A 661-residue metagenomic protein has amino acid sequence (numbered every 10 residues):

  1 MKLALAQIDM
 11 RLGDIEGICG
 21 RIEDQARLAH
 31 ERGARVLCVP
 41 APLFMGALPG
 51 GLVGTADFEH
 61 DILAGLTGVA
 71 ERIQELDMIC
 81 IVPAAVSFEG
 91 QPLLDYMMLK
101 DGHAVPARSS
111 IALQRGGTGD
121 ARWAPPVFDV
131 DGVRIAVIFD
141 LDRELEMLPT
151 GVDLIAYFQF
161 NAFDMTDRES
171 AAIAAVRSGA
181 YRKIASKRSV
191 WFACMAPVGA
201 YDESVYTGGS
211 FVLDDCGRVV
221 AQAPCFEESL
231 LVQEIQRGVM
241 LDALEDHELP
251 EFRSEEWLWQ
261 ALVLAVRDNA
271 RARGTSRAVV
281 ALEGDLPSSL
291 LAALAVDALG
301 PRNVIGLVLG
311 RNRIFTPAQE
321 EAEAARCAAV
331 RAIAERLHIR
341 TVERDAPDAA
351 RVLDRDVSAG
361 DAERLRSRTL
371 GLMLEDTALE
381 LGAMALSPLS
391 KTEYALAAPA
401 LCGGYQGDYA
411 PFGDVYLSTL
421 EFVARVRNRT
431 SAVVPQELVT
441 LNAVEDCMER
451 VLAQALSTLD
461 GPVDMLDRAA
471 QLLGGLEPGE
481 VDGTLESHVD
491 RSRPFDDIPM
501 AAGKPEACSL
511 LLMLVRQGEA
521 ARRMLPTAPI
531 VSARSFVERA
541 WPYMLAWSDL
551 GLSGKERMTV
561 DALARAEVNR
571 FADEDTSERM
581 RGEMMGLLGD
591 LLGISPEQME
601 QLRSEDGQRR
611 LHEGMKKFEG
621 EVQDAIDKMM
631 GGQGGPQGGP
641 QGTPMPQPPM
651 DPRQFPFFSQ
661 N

Functional and structural regions predicted by a protein language model:
M1-V36: N-terminal active-site segment of His-dependent metallophosphoesterases
I18, A29-G54, C80-I81, V152-F160 (+2 more regions): Active-site beta-strand/loop signature of hydrolases that rely on acidic residues for catalysis
A26-R27, V36, F44, L52-T118: Hydrophobic or amphipathic alpha-helical targeting/insertion segments
L48-G54, L113-G117, N161-A175, A362 (+1 more regions): Glycine/threonine-rich flexible loop motifs
E59-I81, R143-E228: CN hydrolase (nitrilase-like) catalytic-core segments centered on the catalytic cysteine and neighboring Lys/Glu
A64, F88-L154, M165-G179, F226: Active-site catalytic loop in hydrolytic enzyme cores
V82-A84, L94-M98, P126-F128, M195 (+2 more regions): Short beta-strand scaffold segments in enzyme catalytic cores
S189, D215, D246-G284, S288-G632 (+2 more regions): ATP/NTP-dependent adenylation/nucleotidyl-transfer catalytic domains that generate, transfer, or process NMP-activated
